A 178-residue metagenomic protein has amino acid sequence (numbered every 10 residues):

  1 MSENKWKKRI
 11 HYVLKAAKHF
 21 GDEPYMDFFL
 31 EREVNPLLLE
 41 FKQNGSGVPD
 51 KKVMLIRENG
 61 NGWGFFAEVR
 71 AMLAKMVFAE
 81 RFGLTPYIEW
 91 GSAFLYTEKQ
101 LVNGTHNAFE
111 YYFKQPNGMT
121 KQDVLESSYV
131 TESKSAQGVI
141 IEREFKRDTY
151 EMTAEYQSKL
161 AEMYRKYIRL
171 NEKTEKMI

Functional and structural regions predicted by a protein language model:
M1-F20: Intrinsically disordered, low-structural-confidence terminal and linker regions
K15-I178: Secretory-pathway glycan-assembly enzymes, especially type II membrane glycosyltransferases that use nucleotide-sugar
